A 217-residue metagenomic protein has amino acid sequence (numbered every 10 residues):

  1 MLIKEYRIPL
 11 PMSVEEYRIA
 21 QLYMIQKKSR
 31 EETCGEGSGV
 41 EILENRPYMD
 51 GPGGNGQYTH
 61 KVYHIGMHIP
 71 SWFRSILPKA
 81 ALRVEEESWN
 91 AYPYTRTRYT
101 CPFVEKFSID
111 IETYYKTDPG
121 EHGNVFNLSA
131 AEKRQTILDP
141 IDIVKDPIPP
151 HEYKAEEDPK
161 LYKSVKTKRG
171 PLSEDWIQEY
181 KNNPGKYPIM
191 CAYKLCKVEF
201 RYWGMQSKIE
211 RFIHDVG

Functional and structural regions predicted by a protein language model:
M1-G217: Eukaryotic helix-grip
